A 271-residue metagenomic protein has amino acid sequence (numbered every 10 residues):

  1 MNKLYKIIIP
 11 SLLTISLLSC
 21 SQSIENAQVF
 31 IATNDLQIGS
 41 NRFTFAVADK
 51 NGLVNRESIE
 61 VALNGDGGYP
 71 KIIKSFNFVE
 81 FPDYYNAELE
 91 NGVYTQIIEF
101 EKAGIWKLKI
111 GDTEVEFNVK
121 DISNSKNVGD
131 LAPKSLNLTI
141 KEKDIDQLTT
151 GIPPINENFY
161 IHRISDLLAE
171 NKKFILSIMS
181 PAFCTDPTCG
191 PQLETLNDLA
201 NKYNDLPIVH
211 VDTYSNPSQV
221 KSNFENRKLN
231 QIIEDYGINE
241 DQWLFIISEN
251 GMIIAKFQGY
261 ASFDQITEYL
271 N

Functional and structural regions predicted by a protein language model:
M1-I8: Bacterial N-terminal signal peptides that target proteins for export
S16-S19: C-terminal motif of bacterial Sec signal peptides marking the signal peptidase cleavage site
S23-E101, I105, I110-Q147: Contiguous segments within soluble domain cores/interaction surfaces
G68-Y69, W106, I247-I254: Short, glycine-anchored, charge-dense loop/turn motifs used at functional sites
Q147-G151, N156, I164-T185: Short active-site neighborhood of thiol/selenol oxidoreductases, capturing the structured segment around
D186-K202: Typically the conserved alpha-helix immediately C-terminal to a functionally engaged Cys/Sec in thioredoxin-like
V211-D241, F245-I253, Y269: Thioredoxin-like thiol-disulfide oxidoreductase module
I254-N271: Thiol-/selenol-based redox modules, centered on thioredoxin-like and closely related oxidoreductase domains
